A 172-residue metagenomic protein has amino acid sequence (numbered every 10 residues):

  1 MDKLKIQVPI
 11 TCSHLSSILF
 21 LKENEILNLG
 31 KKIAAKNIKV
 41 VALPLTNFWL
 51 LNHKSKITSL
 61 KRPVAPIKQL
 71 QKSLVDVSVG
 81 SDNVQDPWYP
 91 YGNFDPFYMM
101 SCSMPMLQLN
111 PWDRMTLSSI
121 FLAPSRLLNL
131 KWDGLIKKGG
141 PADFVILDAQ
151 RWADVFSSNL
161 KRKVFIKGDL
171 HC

Functional and structural regions predicted by a protein language model:
M1-P63: Active-site core of metal-dependent hydrolases
D2-P9, L50, K61-L147: His/Asp/Glu-enriched, well-ordered alpha-helical/loop segment that forms or immediately abuts the divalent-metal
H14-S16, A42-L45, V79-N83, I146-A149 (+1 more regions): Active-site proximal loops enriched in glycine and acidic residues that flank catalytic Cys/His/Asp and coordinate
N47-F48, Q85, W152-A153: Glycine-rich nucleotide phosphate-binding loop and flanking beta-alpha elements of Rossmann-like dinucleotide-binding
S55-S59, N93-P96, R162-V164: Short low-complexity, flexible loop/linker segments enriched in glycine and/or proline with clustered acidic
K138-C172: C-terminal cap of metal-dependent C-N hydrolases
